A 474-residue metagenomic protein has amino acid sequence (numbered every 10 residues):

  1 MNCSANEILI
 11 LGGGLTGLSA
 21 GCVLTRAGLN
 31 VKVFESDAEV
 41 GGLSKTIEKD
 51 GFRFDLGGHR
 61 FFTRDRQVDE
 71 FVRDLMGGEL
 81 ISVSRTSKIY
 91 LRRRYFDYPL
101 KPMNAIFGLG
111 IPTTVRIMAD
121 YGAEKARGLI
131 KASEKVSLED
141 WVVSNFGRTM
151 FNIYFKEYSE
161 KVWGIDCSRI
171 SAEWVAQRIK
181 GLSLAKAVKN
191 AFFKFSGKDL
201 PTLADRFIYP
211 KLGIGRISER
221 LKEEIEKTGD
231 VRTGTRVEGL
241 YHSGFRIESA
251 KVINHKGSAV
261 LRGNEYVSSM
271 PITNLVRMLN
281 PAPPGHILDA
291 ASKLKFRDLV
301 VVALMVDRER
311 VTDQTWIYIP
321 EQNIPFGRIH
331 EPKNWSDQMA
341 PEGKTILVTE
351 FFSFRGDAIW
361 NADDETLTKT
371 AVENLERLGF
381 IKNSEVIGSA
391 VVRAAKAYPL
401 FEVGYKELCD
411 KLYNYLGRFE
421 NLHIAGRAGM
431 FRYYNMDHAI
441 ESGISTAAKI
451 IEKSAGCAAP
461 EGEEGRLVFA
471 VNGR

Functional and structural regions predicted by a protein language model:
N2-T16: Beta1/beta-strand and adjacent pyrophosphate-binding region of the FAD-binding site in flavoprotein oxidoreductases
L11, T25-E48: Glycine-rich FAD pyrophosphate-binding loop
A20-L29, T228: A short, Lys/Arg-enriched amphipathic alpha-helix followed by its capping loop at the start of a domain
A27, T235-S384, V392, E464-V468 (+1 more regions): Mid-domain catalytic core of redox enzymes that form a hydrophobic substrate pocket/lid adjacent to a catalytic redox
D50-L129: Dinucleotide-binding Rossmann-like beta1-alpha1 core, especially the glycine-rich loop that anchors the ADP
A105, A119, A123-F245: Active-site/ligand-binding neighborhood in enzyme catalytic cores
D337-E342, A395-I424, A428-M430: FAD-binding beta-loop-beta segment adjacent to the flavin cofactor pocket
A428-I450: A conserved FAD-binding loop/helix module that cradles the flavin
